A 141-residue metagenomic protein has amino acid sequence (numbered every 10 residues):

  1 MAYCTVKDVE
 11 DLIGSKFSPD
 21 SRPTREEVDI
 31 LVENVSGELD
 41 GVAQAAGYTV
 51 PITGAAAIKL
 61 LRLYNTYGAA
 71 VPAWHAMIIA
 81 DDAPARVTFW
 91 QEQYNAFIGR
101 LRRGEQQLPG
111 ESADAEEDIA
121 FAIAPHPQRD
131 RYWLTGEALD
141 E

Functional and structural regions predicted by a protein language model:
M1-L61, E117-E141: Conserved short "hinge" loops at termini or chain/domain junctions
G14, E33, G37-D40, Q44 (+3 more regions): Generic surface-pattern signal
P23-E26, I30, Y64, A85-E92: Alpha-helix boundary/N-cap detector
K59-V71: Core structural elements
V71-E141: Short loop/turn elements at secondary-structure junctions
